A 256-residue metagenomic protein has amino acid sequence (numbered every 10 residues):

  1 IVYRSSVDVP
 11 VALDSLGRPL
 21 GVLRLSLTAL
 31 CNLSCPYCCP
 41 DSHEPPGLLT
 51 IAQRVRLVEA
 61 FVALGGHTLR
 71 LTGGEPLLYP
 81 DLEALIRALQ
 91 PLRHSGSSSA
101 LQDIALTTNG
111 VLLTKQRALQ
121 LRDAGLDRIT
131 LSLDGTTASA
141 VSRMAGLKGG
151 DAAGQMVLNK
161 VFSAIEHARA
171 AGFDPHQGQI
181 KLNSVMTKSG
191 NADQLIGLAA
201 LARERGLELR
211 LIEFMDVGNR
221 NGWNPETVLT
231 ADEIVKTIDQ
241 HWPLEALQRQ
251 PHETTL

Functional and structural regions predicted by a protein language model:
I1-L13: Radical SAM enzyme core and accessory elements
S15-A52: Canonical Radical SAM [4Fe-4S] cluster-binding loop centered on the CxxxCxxC motif and its immediate flanking residues
V22, S34-H43, G66-H67, E75-L77 (+2 more regions): Active-site-proximal cofactor/substrate-binding loop regions of enzyme domains
T28, D134, I212: Alpha/beta-hydrolase-fold catalytic nucleophile elbow
H43-E44, T137-A145, G218-G222: A short acidic, helix-capping loop that chelates divalent metal ions and anchors anionic groups
I51-R70, Y79-E208: Radical SAM/AdoMet-radical enzyme domain recognition
Q177-Q179, N191-I196, L201-E204, E208-L256: A C-terminal junction/extension of Radical SAM enzymes
